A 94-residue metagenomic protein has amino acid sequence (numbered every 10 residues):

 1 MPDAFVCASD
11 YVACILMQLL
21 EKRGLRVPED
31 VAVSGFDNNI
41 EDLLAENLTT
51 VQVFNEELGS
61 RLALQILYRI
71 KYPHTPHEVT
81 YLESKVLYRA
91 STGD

Functional and structural regions predicted by a protein language model:
M1-D94: Flexible loop/turn connectors
